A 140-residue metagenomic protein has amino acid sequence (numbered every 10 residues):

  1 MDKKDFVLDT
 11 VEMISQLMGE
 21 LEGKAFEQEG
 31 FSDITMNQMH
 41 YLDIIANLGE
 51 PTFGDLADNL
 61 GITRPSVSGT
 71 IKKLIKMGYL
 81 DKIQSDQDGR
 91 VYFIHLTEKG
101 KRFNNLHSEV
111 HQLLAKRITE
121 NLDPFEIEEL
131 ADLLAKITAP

Functional and structural regions predicted by a protein language model:
M1-D5, K24, P124-P140: C-terminal regulatory/oligomerization modules of transcriptional regulators
M1-S32: N-terminal leader segment of winged-helix/HTH proteins
D9, H40-D43, R102: Pre-recognition alpha-helix immediately N-terminal to the DNA-recognition helix within helix-turn-helix or winged-helix
I14-A25, L60, F103, H107-T119 (+1 more regions): Alpha-helical linker/hinge and terminal dimerization helices associated with HTH transcriptional regulators
G23-T63: N-terminal helix-turn-helix DNA-binding core of bacterial DNA-binding proteins
D43-N47, S108, A135: Short, locally clustered residues in the helix-turn-helix/winged-helix DNA-binding domain
S66, T70-K73, L133: Residues within the DNA-recognition helix of helix-turn-helix
K72-E128: Charged, amphipathic alpha-helical coiled-coil/dimerization segments
